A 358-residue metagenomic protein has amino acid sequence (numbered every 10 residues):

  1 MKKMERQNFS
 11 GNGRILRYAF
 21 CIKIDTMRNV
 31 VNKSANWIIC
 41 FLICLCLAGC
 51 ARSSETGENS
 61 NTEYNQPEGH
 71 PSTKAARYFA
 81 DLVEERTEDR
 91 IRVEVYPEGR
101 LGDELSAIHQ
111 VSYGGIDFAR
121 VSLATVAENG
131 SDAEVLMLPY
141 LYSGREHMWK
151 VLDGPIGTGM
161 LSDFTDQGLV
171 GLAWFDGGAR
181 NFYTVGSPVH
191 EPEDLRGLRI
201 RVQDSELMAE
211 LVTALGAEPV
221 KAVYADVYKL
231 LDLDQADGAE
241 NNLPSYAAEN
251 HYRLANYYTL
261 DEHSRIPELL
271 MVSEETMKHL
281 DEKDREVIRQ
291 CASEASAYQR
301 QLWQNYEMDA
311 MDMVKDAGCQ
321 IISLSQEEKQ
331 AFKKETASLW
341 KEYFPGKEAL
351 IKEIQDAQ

Functional and structural regions predicted by a protein language model:
M1-N61: Short, low-complexity disordered leader/linker segments with a strong preference for bacterial N-terminal type II
A51-E146, I156, F164-Q358: N-terminal secretory/targeting leader peptides
